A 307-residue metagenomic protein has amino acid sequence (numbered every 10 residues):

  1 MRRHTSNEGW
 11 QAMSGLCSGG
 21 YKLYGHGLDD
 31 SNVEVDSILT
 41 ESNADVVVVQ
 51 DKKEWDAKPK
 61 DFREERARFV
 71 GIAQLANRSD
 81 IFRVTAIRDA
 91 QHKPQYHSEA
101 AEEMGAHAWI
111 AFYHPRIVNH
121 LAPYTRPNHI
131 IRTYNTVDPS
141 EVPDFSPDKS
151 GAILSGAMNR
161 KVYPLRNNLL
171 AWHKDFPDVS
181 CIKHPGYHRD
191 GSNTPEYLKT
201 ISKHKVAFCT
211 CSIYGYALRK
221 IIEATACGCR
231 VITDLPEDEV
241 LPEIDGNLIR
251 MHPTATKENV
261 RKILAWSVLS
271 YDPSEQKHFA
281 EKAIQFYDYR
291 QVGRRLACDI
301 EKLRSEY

Functional and structural regions predicted by a protein language model:
M1-Q74, D80-D245, R290-G293, D299 (+1 more regions): Nucleotide-sugar donor-binding catalytic core of glycosyltransferases
Q74-L75, S267: Short, basic/hydrophobic alpha-helical segments
N168, E196, N259-K262, H278: Exposed alpha-helical structural elements
R189, Y216, M251-H252, I284: Pocket-edge positions in alpha/beta enzyme catalytic cores
T194, T254-V260, P273, Y289: Residues at or immediately preceding the N-termini of alpha-helices
C227, K262-I263, K282, R295: Generic alpha-helical secondary-structure signal
L241-L264: Change "using UDP/GDP/dTDP sugars" to "using nucleotide sugars
V268-S305: A charged, aromatic-enriched C-terminal amphipathic alpha-helix characteristic of glycosyltransferases across folds
